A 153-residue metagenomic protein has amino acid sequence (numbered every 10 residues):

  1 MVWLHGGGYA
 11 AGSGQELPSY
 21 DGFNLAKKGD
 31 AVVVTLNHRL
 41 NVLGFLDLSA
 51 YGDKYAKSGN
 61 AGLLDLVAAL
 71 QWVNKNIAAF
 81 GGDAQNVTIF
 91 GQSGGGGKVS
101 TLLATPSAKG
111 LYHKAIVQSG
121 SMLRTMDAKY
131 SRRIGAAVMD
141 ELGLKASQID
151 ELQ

Functional and structural regions predicted by a protein language model:
M1-A146: Serine-hydrolase-like catalytic core of hydrolytic proteins
